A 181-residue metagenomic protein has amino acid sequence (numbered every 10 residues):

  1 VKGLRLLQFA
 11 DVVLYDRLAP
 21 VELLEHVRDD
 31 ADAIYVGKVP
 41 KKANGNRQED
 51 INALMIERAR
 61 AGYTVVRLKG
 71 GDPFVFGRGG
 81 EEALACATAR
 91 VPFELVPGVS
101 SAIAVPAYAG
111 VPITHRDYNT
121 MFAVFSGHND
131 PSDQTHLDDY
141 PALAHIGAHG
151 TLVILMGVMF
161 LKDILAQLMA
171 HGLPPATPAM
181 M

Functional and structural regions predicted by a protein language model:
G3-V99, A104: Class I S-adenosyl-L-methionine
L84, P92-E94, S100-M181: Beta-strand/loop-alpha-helix module characteristic of Rossmann-like adenine-cofactor folds
